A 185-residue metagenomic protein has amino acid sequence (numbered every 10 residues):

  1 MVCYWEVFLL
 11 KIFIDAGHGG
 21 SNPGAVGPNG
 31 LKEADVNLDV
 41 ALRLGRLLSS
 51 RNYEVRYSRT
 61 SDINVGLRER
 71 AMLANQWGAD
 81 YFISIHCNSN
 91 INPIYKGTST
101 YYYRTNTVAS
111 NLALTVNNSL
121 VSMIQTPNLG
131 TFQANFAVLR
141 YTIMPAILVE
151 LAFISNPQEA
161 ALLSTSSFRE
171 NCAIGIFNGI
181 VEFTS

Functional and structural regions predicted by a protein language model:
M1-L9: Short, Lys/Arg-enriched N-terminal segments with co-localized hydrophobic residues within the first ~10-30 amino acids
K11-G30: Short glycine-rich His-centered loop
L31-S185: Active-site-proximal helix/loop segments of hydrolytic enzymes
